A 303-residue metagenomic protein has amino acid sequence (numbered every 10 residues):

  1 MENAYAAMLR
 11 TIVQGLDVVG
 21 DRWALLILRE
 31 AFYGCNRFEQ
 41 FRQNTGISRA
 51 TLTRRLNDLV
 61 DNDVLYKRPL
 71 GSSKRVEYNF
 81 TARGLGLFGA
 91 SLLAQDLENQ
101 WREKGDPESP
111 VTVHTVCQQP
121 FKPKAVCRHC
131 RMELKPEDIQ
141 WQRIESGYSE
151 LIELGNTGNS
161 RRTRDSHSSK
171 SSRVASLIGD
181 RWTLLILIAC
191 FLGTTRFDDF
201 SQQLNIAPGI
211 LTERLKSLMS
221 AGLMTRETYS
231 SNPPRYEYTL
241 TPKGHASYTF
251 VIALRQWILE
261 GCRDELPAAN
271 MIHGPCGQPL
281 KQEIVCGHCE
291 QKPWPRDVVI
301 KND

Functional and structural regions predicted by a protein language model:
M1-L16, I152-A175: Short, Lys/Arg-enriched N-terminal segment that forms or immediately precedes the first helix of a structured domain
R10-S48, E108, V126, S169-I210: N-terminal helix-turn-helix DNA-binding core of bacterial DNA-binding proteins
G20, G71-S91, N232-V251: Basic, amphipathic "hinge/linker" alpha-helix immediately C-terminal to the N-terminal HTH DNA-binding motif
W23-L26, L65, L87-E98, P110-T112 (+5 more regions): Short, structured motif recognition centered on aromatic/hydrophobic residues
L56-N57, L215-K216: Short, hydrophobic-biased segments on the C-terminal half of alpha helices that form "recognition helices"
N57, Y66, E98-W101, G261-C262: Catalytic cores of eukaryotic secretory-pathway lumenal/extracellular enzymes that build and remodel glycoconjugates
V60-K74, A221-P233: Beta-hairpin "wing" of winged helix-turn-helix
N99-T163, R263-D303: C-terminal regulatory/oligomerization modules of transcriptional regulators
